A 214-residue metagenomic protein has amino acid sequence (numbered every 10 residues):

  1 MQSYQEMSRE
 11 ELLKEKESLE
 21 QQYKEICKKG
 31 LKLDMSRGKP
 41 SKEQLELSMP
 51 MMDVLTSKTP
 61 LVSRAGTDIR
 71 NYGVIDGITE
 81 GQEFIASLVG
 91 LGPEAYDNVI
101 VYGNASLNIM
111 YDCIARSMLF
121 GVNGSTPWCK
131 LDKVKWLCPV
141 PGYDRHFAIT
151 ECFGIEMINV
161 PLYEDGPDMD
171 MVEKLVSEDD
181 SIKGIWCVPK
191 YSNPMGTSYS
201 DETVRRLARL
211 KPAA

Functional and structural regions predicted by a protein language model:
Q2-S87: N-terminal "arm"/small-domain region of PLP-dependent enzymes with the aminotransferase-like
P60, T67-A214: Conserved core of the PLP fold type I
